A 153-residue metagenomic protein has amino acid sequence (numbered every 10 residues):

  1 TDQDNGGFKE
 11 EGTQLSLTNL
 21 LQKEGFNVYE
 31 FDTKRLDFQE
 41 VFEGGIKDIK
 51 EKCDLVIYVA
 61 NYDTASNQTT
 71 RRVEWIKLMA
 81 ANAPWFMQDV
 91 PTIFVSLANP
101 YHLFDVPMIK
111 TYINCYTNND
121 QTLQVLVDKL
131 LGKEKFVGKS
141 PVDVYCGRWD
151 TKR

Functional and structural regions predicted by a protein language model:
T1-R153: C-terminal non-catalytic regions of proteins with extracellular/luminal or membrane-system context
